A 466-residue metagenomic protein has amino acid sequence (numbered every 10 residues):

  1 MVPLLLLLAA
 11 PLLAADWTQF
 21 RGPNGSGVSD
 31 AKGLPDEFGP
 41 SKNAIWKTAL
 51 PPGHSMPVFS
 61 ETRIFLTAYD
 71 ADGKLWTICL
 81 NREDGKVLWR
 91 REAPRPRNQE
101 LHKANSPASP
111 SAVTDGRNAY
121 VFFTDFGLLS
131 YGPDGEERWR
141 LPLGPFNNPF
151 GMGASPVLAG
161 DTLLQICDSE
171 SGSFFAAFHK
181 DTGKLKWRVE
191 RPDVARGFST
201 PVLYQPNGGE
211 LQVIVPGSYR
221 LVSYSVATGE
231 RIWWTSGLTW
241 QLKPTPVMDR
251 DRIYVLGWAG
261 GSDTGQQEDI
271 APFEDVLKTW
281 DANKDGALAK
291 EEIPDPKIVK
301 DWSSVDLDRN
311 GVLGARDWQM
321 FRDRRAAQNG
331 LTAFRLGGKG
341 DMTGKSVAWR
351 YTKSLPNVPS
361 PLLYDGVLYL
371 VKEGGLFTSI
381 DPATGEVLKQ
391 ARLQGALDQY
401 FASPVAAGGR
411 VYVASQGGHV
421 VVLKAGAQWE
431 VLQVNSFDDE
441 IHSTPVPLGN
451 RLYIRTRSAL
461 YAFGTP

Functional and structural regions predicted by a protein language model:
M1-P11: Bacterial N-terminal signal peptides
A14-P466: Noncatalytic, solvent-exposed loop/strand surfaces of beta-propeller-type extracellular/periplasmic domains
